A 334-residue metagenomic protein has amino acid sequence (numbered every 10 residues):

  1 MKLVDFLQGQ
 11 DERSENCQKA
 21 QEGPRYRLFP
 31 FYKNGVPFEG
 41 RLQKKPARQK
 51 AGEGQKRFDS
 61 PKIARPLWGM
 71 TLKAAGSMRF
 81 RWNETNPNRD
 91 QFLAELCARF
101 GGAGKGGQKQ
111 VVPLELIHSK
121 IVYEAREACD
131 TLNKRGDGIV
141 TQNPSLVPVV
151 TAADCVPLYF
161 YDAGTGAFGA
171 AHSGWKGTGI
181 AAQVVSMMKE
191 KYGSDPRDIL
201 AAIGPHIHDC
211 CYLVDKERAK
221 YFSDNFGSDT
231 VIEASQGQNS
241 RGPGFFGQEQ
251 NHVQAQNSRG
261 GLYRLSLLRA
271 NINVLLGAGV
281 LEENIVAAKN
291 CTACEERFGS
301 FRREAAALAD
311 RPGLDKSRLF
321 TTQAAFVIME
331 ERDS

Functional and structural regions predicted by a protein language model:
M1-S334: Active-site microenvironment for binding and transforming phosphate-containing groups
